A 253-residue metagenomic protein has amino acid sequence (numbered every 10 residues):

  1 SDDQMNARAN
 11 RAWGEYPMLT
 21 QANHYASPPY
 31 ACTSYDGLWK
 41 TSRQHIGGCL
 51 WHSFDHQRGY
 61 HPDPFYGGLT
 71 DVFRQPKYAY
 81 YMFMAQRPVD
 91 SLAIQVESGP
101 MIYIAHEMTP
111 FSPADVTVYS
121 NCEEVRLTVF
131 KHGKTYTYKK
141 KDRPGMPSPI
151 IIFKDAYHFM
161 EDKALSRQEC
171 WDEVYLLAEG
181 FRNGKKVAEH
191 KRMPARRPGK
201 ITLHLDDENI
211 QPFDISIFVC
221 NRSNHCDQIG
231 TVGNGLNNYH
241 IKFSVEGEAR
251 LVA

Functional and structural regions predicted by a protein language model:
S1-K186: Extended substrate-binding grooves/exosites of carbohydrate-active enzymes
H106-S112, E208-V219: Short, solvent-exposed loop/linker segments at the N-terminal edge of repeated beta-sheet extracellular domains
V118-S120, F213-N234: Beta-strand-rich structural segments
Y119-V125, L236-N238, E246: Short proline/glycine-enriched turn/loop motifs at strand-loop junctions of beta-rich domains
T128-V129, Y136-K139, V187-H190, T231-L236 (+1 more regions): Extended hydrophobic-aromatic, low-complexity segments
F130-T135, N183, Q228, S244-R250: Change "in extracellular beta-sheet-rich domains … of secreted and cell-surface proteins" to "in beta-sheet-rich domains
Y136-D142, K200-L203, K242-V252: Short aromatic-acidic-glycine turn motif
G184-R197: Edge beta-strands of extracellular beta-sandwich domains
